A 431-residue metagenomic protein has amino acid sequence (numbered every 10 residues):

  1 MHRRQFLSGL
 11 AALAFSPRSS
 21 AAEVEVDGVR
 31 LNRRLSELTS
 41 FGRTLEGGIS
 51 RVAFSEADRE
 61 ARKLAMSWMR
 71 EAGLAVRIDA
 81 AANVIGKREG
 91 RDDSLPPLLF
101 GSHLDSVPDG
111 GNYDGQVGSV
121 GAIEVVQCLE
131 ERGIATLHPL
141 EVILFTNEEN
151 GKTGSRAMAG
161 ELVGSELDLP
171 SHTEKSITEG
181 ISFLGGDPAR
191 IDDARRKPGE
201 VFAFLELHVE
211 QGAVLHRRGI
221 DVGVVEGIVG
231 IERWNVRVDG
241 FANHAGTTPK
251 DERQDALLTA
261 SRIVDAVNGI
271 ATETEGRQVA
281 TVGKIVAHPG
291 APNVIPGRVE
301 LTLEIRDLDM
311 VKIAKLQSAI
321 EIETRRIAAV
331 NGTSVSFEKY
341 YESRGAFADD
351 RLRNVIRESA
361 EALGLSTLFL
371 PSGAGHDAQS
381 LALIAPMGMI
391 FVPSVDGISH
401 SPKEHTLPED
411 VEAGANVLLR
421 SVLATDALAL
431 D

Functional and structural regions predicted by a protein language model:
Q5-A21: N-terminal export signals
E25, S40-T44, E174-E226, V264-G269 (+1 more regions): Active-site-adjacent substrate-binding region of metalloamidase/peptidase-like peptide-processing proteins
G28-S36, F41, G48-G111: Acidic/His- and Gly-rich active-site-bordering loop/insert found across diverse amide/peptide-bond hydrolases
L31, T39-T44, G101-S102, T367-V417 (+1 more regions): Zn-dependent metallopeptidase/amidohydrolase metal-coordination segment
A53, T281-G290, T302-L308, S334-R353 (+1 more regions): A short beta-alpha structural unit
D79, A135-T136, I191-R195, T247 (+4 more regions): Flexible, glycine/charged-enriched surface loops at secondary-structure junctions
F100, D109-E148, W234-V238, K250-I270 (+2 more regions): Alpha-helical metal-binding/catalytic segments enriched in His/Glu/Asp
N150-G151, R156-V311: Midchain, well-structured core segments that form catalytic/ion-binding scaffolds
